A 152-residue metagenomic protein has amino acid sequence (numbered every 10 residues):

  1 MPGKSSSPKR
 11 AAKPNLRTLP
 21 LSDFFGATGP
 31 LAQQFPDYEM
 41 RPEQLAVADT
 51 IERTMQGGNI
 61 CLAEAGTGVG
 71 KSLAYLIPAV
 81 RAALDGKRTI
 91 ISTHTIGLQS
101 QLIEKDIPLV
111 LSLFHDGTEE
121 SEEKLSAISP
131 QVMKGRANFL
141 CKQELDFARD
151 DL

Functional and structural regions predicted by a protein language model:
P2-Q34, E39, K87-L152: A substrate-engagement module of RecA-like helicase motors
D37-Q56: N-terminal pre-P-loop "Q-motif" helix
V47, S72-Y75, I103: Amphipathic coiled-coil/heptad-repeat helices and related helical stalk/stem segments that mediate oligomerization
T50, P78-A79, D106: Short, hydrophobic/aromatic alpha-helical segments in well-folded domains
T50, Q56-G57, A74, E120 (+1 more regions): RecA-like P-loop NTPase motor core of helicase/translocase proteins
M55-A79, T89: Walker A/P-loop
V80-L84: Gly/Ala-rich phosphate-binding loop of Rossmann-like dinucleotide-binding domains, activating on the conserved
